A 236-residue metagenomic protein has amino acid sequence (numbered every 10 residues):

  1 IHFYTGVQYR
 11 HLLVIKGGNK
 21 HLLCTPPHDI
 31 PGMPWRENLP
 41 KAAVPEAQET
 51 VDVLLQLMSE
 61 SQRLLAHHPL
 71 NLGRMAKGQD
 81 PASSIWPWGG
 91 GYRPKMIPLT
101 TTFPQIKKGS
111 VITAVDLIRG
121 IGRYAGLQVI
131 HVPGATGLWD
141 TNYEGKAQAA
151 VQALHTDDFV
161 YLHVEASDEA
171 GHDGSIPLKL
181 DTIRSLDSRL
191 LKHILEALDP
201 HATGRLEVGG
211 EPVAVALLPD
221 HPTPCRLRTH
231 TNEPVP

Functional and structural regions predicted by a protein language model:
I1-P236: Feature captures the catalytic ectodomains and active-site-proximal regions of enzymes that hydrolyze or transfer
